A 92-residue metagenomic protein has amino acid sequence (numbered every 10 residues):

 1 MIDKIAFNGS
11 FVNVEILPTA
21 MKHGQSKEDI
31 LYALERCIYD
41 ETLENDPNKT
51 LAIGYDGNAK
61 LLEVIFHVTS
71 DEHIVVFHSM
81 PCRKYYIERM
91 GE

Functional and structural regions predicted by a protein language model:
M1-E92: Ribonuclease/tRNase effector modules and their secretory precursors
